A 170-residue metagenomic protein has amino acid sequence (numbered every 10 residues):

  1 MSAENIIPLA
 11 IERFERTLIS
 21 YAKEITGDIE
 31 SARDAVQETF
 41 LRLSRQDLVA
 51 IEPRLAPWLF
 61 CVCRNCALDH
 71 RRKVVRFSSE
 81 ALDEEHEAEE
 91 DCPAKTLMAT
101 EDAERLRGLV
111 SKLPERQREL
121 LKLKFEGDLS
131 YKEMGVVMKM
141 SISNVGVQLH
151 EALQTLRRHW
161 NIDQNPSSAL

Functional and structural regions predicted by a protein language model:
M1-S20, E30-R33, R118: A short, charge-rich alpha-helical start-of-domain segment used by transcription regulators
S20, D34-L41, R45, P53-N65: Structural recognition of an alpha-helix C-terminal capping motif at a helix-to-coil junction
C61-A81, A99, R157: Arg/Lys-rich amphipathic alpha helix in sigma70-family domain 2
R72, R118, L153-L170: Short, Lys/Arg-enriched C-terminal cap helix and immediately downstream tail that follows
F77-A103: Internal acidic/polar
R105-L113: Short amphipathic alpha-helical boundary/capping segments
L120-K124: A short pre-motif secondary-structure segment
K132, V136-D163: DNA-recognition helix of helix-turn-helix
